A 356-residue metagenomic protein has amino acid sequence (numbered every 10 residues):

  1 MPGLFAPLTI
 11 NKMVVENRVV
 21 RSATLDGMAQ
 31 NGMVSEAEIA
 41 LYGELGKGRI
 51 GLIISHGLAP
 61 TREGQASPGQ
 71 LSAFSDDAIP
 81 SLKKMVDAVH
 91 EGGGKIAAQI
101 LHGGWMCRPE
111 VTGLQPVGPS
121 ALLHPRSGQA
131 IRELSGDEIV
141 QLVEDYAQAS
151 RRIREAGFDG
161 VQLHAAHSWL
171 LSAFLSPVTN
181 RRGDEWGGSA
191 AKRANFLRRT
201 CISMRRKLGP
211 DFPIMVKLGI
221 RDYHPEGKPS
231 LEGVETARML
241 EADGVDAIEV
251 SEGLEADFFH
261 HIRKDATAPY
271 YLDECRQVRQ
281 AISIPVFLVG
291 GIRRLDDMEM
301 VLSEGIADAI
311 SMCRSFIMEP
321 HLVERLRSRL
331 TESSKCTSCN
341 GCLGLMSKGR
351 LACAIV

Functional and structural regions predicted by a protein language model:
M1-V356: Flavin-dependent oxidoreductase catalytic cores
